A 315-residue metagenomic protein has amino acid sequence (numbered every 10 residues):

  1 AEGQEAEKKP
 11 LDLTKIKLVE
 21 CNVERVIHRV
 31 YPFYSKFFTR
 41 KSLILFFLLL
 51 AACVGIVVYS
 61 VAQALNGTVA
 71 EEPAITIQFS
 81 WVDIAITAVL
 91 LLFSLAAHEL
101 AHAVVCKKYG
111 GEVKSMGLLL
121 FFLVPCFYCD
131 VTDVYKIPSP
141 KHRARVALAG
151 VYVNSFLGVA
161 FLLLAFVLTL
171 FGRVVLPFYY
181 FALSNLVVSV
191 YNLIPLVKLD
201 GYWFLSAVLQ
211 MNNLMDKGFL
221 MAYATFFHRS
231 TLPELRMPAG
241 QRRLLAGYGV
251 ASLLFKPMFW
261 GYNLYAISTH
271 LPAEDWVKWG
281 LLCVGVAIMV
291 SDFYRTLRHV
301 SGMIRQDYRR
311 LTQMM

Functional and structural regions predicted by a protein language model:
A1-L11: Hydrophobic or amphipathic alpha-helical targeting/insertion segments
P10-L119, V124-F127, F161-A165: Core alpha-helical transmembrane segments of integral membrane proteins
S35-L49, D133-F156, F227-M258, M315: Loop-to-transmembrane boundary segments
A51-I75, F156-L176, K256-K278: Juxtamembrane "helix exit" motif at the C-terminal ends of alpha-helical transmembrane segments in multi-pass membrane
I56-Q63, S189-N192, K256-A266, V286-S301: Alpha-helical transmembrane segments
F79-M237: Membrane-embedded catalytic scaffold of the fatty acid hydroxylase/desaturase
V151-F161, F181-N185, A222, R242-I267 (+2 more regions): Hydrophobic membrane-spanning alpha-helices of multi-pass integral membrane proteins
W276, G280, D292-M315: Membrane-interfacial segments at transmembrane helix termini in multi-pass membrane proteins
